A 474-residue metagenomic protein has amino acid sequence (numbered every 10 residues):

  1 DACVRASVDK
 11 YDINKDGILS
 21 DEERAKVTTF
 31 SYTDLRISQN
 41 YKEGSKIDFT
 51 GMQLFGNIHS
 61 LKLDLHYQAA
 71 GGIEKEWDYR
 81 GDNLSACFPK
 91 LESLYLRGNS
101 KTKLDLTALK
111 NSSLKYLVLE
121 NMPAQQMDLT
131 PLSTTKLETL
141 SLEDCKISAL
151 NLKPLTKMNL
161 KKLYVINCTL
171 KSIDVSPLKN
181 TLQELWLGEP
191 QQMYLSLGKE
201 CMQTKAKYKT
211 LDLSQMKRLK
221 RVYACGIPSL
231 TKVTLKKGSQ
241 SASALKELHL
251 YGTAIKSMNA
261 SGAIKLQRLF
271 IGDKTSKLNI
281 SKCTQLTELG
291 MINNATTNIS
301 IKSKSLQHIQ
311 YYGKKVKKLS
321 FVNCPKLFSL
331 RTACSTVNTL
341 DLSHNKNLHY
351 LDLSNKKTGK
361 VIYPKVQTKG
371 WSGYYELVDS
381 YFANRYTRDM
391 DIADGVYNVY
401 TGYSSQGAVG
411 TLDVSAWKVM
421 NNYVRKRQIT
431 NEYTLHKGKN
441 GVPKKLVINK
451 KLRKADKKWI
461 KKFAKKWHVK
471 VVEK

Functional and structural regions predicted by a protein language model:
D1-P123, P131, T135, P177-N180 (+10 more regions): N-terminal capping/linker segments that flank leucine-rich repeat
F30-L35, L61-D64, L94-L96, K115-L119 (+21 more regions): Conserved hydrophobic beta-strand positions in leucine-rich repeat
I47-L54, D82-A86, L104-L109, M127-P131 (+9 more regions): Recurring C-terminal helix/loop segment of individual leucine-rich repeat
F55, G188, S214-M216, S261-A263 (+7 more regions): Extracellular repeat turn/loop positions enriched in glycine and acidic/polar residues, especially those that create
A69, T102, Q125, S148 (+12 more regions): Leucine-rich repeat
L106-L109, L114, L129-L132, L137 (+9 more regions): Intrinsically disordered, low-complexity proline-rich tandem-repeat tracts
L132, L155, I227, K236 (+9 more regions): Residue-level recognition of the GNAT/N-acetyltransferase active site
